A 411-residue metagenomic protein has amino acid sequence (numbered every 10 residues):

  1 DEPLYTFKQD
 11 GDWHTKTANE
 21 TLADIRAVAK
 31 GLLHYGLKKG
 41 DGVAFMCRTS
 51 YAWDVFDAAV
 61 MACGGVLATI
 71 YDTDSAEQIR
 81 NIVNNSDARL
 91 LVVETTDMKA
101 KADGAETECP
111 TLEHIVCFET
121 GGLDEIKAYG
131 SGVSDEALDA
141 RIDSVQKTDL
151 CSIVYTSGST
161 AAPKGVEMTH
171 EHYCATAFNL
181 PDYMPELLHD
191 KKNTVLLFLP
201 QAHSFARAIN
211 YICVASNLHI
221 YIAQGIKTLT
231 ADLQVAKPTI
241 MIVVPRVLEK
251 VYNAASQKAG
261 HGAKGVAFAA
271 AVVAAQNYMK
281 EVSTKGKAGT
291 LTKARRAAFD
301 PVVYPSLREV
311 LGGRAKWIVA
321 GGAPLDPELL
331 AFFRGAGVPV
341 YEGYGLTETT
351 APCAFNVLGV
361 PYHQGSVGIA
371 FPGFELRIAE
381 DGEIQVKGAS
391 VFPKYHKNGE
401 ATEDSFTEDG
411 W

Functional and structural regions predicted by a protein language model:
P3, C117, S131-Y155, A162 (+1 more regions): Conserved pre-ATP/AMP-binding loop-to-beta segment of ANL
Y5-A58, S75-R80, K127-S131, H170-E171: Conserved AMP-binding/adenylate-forming core of the ANL superfamily
H14-N19, C151-A177: Conserved AMP-binding A3 loop
L22-A27, K147, V166-L187, P305: Conserved structural elements of the adenylate-forming
H34-Y35, A58, A62-A128: Structural core segment of the AMP-binding/adenylate-forming
D97-K147, A255-S306: ANL superfamily adenylate-forming
C174-L197, Q201-Y304, R314: Conserved AMP-binding/adenylation subdomain of ANL enzymes
M279, F299-W411: Conserved AMP-binding/adenylate-forming
